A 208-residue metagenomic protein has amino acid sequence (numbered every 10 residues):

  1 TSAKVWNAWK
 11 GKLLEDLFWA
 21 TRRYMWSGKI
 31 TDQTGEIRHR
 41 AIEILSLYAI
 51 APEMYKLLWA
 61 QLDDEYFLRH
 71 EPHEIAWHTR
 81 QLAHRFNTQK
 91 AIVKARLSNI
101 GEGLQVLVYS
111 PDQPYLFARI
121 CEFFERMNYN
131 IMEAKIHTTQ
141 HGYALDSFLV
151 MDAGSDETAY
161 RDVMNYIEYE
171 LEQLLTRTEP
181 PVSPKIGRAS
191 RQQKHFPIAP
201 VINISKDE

Functional and structural regions predicted by a protein language model:
S2-E208: Regulatory modules associated with amino-acid/nitrogen control
